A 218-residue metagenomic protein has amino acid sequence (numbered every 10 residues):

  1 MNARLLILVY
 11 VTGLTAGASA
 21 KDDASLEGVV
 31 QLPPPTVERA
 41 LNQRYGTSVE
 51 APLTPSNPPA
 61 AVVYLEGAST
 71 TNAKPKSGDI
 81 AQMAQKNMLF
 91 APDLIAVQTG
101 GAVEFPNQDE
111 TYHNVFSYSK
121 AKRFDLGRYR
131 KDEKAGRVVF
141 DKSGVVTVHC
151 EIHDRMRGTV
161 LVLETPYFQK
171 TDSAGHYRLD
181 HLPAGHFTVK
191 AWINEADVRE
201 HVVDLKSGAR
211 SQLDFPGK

Functional and structural regions predicted by a protein language model:
M1-L5: Positively charged n-region of N-terminal signal peptides that target proteins for export
L6-T15: Bacterial N-terminal signal peptides
A20-K218: Extracytoplasmic copper-binding redox domains, predominantly the cupredoxin/blue-copper superfamily
